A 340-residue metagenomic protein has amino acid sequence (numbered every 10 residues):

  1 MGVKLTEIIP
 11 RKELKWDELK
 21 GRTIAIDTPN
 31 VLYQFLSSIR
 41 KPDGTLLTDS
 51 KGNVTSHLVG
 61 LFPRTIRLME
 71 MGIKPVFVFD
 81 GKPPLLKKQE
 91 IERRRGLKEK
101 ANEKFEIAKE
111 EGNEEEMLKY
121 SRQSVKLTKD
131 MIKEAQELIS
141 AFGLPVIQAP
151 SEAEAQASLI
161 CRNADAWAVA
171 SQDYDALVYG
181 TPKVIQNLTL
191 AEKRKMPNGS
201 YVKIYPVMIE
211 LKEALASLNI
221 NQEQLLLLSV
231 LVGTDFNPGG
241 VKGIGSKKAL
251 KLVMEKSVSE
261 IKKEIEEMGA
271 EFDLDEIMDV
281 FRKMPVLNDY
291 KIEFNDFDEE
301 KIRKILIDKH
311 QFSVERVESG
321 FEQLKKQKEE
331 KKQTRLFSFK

Functional and structural regions predicted by a protein language model:
V3-I8, K12-L14, E18-R162, P182-V184 (+1 more regions): Noncatalytic, basic helical substrate-engagement surface that gates or grips nucleic-acid strands
I9, L14-K20, F35, K74 (+1 more regions): Non-catalytic nucleic-acid-binding/docking modules located in mid-to-C-terminal regions of nucleic-acid enzymes
D27, F77, D173, G245 (+1 more regions): Residue-level signature of catalytic and energy-coupling elements of molecular machines, predominantly ATP/GTP-dependent
N30, N53, N102, N113 (+7 more regions): Detector for Asparagine
T45, S124-D273: Nuclease catalytic cores that cleave nucleic-acid phosphodiester bonds, predominantly acidic two-metal-ion
G96-L97, A166-W167, I185, Q333-R335: Short alpha-helix boundary/capping motifs
